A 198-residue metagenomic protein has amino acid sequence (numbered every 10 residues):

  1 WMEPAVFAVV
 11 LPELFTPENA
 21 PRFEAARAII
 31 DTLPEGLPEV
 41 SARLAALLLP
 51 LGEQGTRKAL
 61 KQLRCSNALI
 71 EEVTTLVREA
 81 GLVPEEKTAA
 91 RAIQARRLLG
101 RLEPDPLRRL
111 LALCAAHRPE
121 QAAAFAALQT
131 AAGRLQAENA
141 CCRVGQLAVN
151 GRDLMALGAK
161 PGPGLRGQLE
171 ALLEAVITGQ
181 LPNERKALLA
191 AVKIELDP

Functional and structural regions predicted by a protein language model:
W1-A123: Conserved, hydrophobic alpha-helical core segments of structured domains
H117-P198: Charged substrate- and nucleic-acid-binding regions of tRNA-handling and nucleotidyl-transfer enzymes, centered on
